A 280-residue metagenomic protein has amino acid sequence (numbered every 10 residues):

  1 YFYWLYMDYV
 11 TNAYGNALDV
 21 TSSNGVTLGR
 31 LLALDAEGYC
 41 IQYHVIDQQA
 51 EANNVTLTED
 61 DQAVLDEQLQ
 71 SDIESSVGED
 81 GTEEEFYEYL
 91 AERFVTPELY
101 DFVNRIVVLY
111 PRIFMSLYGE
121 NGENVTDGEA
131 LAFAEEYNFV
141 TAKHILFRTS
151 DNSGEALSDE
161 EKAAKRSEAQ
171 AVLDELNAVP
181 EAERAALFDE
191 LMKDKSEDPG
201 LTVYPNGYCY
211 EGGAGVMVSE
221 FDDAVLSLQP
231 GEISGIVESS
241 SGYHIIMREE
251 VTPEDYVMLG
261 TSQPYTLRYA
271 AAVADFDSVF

Functional and structural regions predicted by a protein language model:
Y1-V95: N-terminal targeting/tethering segments
V10-T11, G15-V20, G213-S219, L226: Surface-exposed intrinsically disordered loops and tails
S23-E37, I46-T56, S71, V95-Y100 (+6 more regions): Second-shell loop/turn segments in exported
A52-Q62, E183-D194, S234-V237: Surface-exposed patches in mature extracellular/periplasmic domains of secreted proteins
T56-D61, N124-D127, P199-T202: Short, well-structured beta-strand/strand-turn elements
E83-F86, A130, A169, R184: Short amphipathic alpha-helical segments that mediate assembly, nucleic-acid/protein binding, or membrane association
E85-A164, V216-F280: PPIase-associated folding chaperone regions across multiple families
A171-E220, E250, E254-V257: Peptidyl-prolyl cis-trans isomerase
